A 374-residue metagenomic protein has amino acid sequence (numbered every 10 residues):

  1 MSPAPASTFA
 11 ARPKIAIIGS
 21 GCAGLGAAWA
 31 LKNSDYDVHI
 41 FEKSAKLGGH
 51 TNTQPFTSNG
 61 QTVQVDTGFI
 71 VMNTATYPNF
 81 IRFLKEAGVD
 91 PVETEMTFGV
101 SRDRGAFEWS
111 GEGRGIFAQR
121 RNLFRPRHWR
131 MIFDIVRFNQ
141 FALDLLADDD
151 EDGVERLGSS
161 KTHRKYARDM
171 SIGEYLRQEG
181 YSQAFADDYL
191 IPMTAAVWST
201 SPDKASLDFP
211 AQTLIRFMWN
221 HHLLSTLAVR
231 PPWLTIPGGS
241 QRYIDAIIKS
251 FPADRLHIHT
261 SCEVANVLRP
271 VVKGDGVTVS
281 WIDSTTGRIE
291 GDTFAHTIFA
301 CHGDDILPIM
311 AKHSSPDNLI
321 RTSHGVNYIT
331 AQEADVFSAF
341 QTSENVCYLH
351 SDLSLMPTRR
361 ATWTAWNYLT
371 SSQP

Functional and structural regions predicted by a protein language model:
S2-A11: A short, basic/flexible loop-to-alpha-helix module at the beginning of a structural domain
A10-I40: N-terminal Rossmann-like FAD-binding beta1-loop-alpha1 element of flavoenzymes
A11, S34, E263-P374: Mid-domain catalytic core of redox enzymes that form a hydrophobic substrate pocket/lid adjacent to a catalytic redox
A23, K46, D304: Conserved Rossmann-like nucleotide-cofactor binding loop
K32-F56: Glycine-rich FAD pyrophosphate-binding loop
T53-I81: N-terminal glycine-rich dinucleotide-binding loop that anchors FAD/FMN and/or NAD(P) in oxidoreductases
T74-I215: Mobile amphipathic helical/loop "lid" adjacent to a hydrophobic cofactor/ligand pocket
R216-R288, D292: Helical element adjacent to the flavin cofactor pocket in flavoenzyme catalytic cores
